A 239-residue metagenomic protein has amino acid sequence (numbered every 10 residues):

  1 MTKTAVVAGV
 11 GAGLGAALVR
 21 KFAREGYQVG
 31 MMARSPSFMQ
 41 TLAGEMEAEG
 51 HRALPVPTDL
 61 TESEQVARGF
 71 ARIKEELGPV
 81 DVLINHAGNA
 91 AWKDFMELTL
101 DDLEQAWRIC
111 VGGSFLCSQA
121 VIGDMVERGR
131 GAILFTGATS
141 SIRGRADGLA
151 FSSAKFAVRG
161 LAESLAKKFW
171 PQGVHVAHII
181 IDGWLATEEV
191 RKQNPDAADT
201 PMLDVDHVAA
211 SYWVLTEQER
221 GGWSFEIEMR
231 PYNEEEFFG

Functional and structural regions predicted by a protein language model:
G11-G13: Conserved glycine-rich cofactor-binding loop
Y27-T41: Conserved glycine-rich Rossmann-like NAD(P)H-binding loop of the short-chain dehydrogenase/reductase
S37, P57-R68, L100: The beta1-alpha1 cofactor-binding region of Rossmann-like NAD(H)/NADP(H)-dependent oxidoreductases
D94-F95, D102-W107: Substrate-binding pocket helix/loop in short-chain dehydrogenase/reductase
S118-Q119, E163: A short, exposed helix-loop element centered on a Lys and neighboring polar residues
A132-A157, E163, K167-W170: Catalytic loop of short-chain dehydrogenase/reductase
P171-G183, N194-F237: C-terminal helical subdomain
